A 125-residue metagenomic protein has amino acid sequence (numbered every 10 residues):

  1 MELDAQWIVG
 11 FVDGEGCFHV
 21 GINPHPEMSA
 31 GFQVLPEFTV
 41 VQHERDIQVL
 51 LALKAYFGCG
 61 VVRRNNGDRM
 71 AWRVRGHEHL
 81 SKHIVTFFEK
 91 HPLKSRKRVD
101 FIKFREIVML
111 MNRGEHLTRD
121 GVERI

Functional and structural regions predicted by a protein language model:
M1-I125: Sequence-level preference for short, compositionally simple segments enriched in small aliphatic or small polar residues
